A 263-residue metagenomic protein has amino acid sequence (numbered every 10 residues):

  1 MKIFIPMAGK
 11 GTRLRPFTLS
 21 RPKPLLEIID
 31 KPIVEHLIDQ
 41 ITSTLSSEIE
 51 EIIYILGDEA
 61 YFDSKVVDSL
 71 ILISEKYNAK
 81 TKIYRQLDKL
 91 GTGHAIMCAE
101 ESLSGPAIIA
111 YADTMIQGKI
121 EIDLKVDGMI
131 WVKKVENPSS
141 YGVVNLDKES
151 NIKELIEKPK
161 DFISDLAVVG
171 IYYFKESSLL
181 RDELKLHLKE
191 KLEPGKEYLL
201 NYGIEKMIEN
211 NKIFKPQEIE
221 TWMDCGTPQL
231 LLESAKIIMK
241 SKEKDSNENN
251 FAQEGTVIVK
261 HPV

Functional and structural regions predicted by a protein language model:
K2-A8, R13, L19, L26-E27 (+3 more regions): Conserved N-terminal catalytic core of the sugar/cofactor nucleotidyltransferase
T18-S20, I163-V168, P216-E218: Short glycine-enriched loop/turn motifs at secondary-structure junctions
L25, V144-L146, P216: A structural signal for short hydrophobic beta-strand segments in well-ordered beta-sheet cores
I71-N78, N145-L146, K206-I208: Short, conserved catalytic or adaptor-binding loops enriched in Gly and charged residues
D88-T92, N137, D161, W222-D224: A short acidic, often aromatic-flanked loop/helix-cap motif at beta-alpha or helix-coil junctions that lines enzyme
A112: Short acidic donor-binding/metal-coordinating loop in glycosyltransferase active sites
M115-K191: Conserved core of the sugar-phosphate nucleotidyltransferase
K148-N151, S178-L179, K185-V263: Left-handed beta-helix
